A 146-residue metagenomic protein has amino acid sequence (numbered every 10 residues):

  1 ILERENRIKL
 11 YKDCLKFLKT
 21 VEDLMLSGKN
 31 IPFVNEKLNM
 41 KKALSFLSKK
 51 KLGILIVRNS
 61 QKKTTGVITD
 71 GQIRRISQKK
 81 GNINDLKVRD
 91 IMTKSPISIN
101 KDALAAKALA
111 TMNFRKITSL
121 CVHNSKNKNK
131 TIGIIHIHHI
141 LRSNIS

Functional and structural regions predicted by a protein language model:
I1-S27, I31, V88-D90: Long, charged amphipathic helices and adjacent flexible linkers at domain junctions
K16-K19, L26-K29, S48-L52, S60 (+1 more regions): Short gly/pro-enriched beta-turn/loop segments at secondary-structure junctions
L24, L47, K62, I91 (+3 more regions): Terminal peptide-recognition signature
L24, V34, I91, I99 (+1 more regions): Hydrophobic residues at beta-strand termini and immediately following loops that shape nucleotide-binding pockets
V34-K51, S77-K80, S98-T118, V122-K126 (+1 more regions): The conserved cystathionine-beta-synthase
I54-I56, K62-G81, K87-P96, K101-A103: Helical hairpin unit composed of two closely spaced alpha helices linked by a short loop
N59-K63, N124-N127: Short acidic/glycine-rich beta-turn/loop cap or linker motifs at sensory/regulatory domain boundaries that couple input
G66-T69, T118, I132-I140: Short hydrophobic beta-strand motif reused across regulatory alpha/beta modules
